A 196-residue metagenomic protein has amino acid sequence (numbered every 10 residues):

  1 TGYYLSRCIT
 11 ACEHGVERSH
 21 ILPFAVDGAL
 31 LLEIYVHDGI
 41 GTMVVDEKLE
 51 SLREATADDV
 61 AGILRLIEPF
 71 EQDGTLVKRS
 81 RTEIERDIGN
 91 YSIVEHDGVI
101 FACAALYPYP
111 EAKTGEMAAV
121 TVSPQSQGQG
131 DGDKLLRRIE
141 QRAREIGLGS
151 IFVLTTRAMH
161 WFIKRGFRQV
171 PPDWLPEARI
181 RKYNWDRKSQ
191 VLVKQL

Functional and structural regions predicted by a protein language model:
T1-K78, T82-E83, G128: C-terminal catalytic "cap/lid" subdomain
E17, G149, R168: Short acidic/polar active-site loop segments enriched in Thr and Asp
K78-V122: A conserved beta-strand-loop-helix scaffold within acyl/acetyltransferase catalytic domains
V122, G128-E145, V153: Conserved acetyl-CoA-binding loop-helix of GNAT-fold acetyltransferases
F152-L154, I163, R168-V191: Conserved catalytic-core motifs of GNAT/GCN5-like acyltransferases
V193-L196: Short beta-strand-to-coil "C-cap" segments at the C-terminal boundary of structured domains/repeats, marking
